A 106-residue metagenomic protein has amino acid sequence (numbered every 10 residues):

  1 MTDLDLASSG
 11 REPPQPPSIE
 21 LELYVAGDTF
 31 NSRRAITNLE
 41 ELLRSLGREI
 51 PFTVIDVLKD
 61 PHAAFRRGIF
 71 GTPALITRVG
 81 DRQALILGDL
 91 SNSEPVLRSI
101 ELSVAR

Functional and structural regions predicted by a protein language model:
M1-P14: N-terminal leader/targeting and pre-domain segments
R11-L46: Local sequence-structure signature of Cys/Sec-based thiol-disulfide redox active-site neighborhoods
V25, F52, I100-V104: Domain-length accessory/inserted modules outside core catalytic folds
R48-P61: Thiol-based oxidoreductase modules, predominantly thioredoxin-like and allied folds used for disulfide exchange
R67-I76: Structural micro-motif
R78-R106: Non-catalytic, surface beta->alpha helical segment in thiol-disulfide oxidoreductase systems
